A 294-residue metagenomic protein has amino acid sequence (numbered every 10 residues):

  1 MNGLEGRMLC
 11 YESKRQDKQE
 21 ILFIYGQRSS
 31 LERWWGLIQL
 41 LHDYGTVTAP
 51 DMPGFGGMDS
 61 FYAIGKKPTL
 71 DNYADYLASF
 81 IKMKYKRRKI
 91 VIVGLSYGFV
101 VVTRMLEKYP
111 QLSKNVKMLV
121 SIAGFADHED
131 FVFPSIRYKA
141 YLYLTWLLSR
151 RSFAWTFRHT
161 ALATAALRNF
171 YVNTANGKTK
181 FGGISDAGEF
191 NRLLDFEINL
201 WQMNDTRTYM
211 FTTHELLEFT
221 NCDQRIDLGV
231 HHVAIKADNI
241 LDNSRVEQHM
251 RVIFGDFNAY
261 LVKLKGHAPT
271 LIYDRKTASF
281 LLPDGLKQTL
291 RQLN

Functional and structural regions predicted by a protein language model:
M1-I21, H42-G45, Y85-K86, Y273 (+1 more regions): Alpha/beta-hydrolase fold catalytic core
L9-S60: Conserved HGGG/HGGXW glycine-rich cap/lid loop of the alpha/beta-hydrolase fold
Y25-Q27, G94-F99: Conserved alpha/beta-hydrolase "nucleophile elbow" surrounding the catalytic nucleophile
A49-Y97, L112: Active-site loop/oxyanion-hole signature of alpha/beta-hydrolase fold enzymes
F99-Q111, L119: Short glycine-enriched nucleophile-adjacent loop and the immediately C-terminal alpha-helix near the catalytic center
K114-T156: Flexible "cap/lid" loop of the alpha/beta hydrolase fold
I198-E247: Conserved serine/cysteine hydrolase catalytic core
G255-N294: Catalytic active-site module of serine/aspartate enzymes centered on a nucleophile-bearing elbow/loop
